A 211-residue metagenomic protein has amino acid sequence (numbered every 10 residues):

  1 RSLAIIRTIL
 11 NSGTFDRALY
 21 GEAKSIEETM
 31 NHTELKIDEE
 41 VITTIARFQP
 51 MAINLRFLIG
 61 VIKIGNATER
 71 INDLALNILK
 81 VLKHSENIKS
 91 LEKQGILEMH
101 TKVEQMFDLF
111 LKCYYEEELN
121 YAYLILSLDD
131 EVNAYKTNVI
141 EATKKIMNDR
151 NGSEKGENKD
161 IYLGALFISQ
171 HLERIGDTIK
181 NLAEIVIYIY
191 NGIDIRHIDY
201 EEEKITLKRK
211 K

Functional and structural regions predicted by a protein language model:
R1-K211: Cytosolic, long alpha-helical scaffolding segments
